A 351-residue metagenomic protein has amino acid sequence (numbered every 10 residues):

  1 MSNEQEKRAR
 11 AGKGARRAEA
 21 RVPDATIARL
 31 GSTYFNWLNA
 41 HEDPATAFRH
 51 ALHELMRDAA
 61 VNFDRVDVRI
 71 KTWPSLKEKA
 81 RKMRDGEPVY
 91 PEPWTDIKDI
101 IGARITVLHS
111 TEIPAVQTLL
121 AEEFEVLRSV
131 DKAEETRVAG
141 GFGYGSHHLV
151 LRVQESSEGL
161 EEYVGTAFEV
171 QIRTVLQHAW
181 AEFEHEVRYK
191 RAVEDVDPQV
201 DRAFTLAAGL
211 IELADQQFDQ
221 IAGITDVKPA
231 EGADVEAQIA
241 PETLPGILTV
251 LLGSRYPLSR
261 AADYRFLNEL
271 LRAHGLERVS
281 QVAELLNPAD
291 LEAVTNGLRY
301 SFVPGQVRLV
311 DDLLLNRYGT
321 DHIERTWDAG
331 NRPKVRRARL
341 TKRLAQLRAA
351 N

Functional and structural regions predicted by a protein language model:
M1-I100, T111, S280-N351: Charge-rich, low-complexity segments
K7-A40, P44, V164-V307, L313 (+2 more regions): An acidic, glycine-/histidine-flanked metal-binding catalytic module
L52, M56-F63, H109, S157 (+3 more regions): Long, hydrophobic, amphipathic alpha-helical segments used as structural scaffolds
R57, E122, R272: Short polybasic/polar patches that bind polyanions
E78-E87, H147-Q154, I239-L248: Short, charged low-complexity intrinsically disordered segments located at boundaries of structured domains
W94, T106-Q220: Long beta-strand-rich cores associated with HINT superfamily self-processing modules
G102-R104: Short aromatic/hydrophobic contact patches that present stacked aromatics for nucleic-acid/ligand binding
